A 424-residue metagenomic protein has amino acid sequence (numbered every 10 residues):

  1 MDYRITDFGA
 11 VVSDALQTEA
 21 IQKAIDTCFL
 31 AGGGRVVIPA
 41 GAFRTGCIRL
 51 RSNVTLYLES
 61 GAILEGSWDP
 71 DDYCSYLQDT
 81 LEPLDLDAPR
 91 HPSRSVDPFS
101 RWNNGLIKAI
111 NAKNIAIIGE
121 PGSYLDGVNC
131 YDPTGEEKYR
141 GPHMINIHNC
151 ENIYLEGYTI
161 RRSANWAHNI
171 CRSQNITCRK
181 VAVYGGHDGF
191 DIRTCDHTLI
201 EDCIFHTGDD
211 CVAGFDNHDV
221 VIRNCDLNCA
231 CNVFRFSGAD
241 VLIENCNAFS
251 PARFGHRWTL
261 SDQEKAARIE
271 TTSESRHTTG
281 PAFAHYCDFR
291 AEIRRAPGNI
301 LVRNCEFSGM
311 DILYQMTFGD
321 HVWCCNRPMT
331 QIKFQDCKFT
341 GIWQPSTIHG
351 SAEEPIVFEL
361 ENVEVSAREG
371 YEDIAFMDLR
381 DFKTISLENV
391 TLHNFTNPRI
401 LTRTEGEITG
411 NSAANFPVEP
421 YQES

Functional and structural regions predicted by a protein language model:
M1-S424: Extracellular/periplasmic carbohydrate-active domains that bind, remodel, or depolymerize complex polysaccharides
